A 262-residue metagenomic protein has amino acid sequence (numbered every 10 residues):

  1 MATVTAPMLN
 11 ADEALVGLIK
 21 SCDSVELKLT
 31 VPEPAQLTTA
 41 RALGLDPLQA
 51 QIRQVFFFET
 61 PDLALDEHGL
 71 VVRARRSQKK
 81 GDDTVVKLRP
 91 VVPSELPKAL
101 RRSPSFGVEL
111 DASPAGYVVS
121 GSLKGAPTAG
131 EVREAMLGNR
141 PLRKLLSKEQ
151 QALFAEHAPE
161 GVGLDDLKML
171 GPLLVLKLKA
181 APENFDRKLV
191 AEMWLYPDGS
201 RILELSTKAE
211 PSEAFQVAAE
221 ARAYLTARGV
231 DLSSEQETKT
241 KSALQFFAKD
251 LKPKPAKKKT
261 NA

Functional and structural regions predicted by a protein language model:
A2-A262: Phosphate-end processing signature that detects enzymes handling 5′-triphosphorylated RNA and polyphosphate
